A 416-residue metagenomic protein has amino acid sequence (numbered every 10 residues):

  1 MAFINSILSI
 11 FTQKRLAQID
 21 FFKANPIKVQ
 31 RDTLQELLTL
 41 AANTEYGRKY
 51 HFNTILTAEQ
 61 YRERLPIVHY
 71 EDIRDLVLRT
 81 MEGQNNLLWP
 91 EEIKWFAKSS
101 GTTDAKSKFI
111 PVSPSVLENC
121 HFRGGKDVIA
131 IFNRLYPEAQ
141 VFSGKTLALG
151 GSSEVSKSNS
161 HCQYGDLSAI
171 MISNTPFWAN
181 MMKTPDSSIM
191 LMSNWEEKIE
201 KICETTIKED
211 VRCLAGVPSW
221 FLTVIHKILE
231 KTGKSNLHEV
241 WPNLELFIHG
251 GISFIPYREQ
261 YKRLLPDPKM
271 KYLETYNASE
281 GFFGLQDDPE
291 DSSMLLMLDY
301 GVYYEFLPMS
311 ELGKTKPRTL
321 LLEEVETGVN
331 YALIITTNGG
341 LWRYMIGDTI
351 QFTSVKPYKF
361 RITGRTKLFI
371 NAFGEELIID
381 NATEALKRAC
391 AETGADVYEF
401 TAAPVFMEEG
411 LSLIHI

Functional and structural regions predicted by a protein language model:
M1-N53, Y61-V68, L76-G83, S168-I414: Active-site glycine/GP-rich loop and adjacent strand/helix microenvironment that borders small-molecule binding pockets
D32-F96, S107-P111, N119, D127-E138 (+1 more regions): Active-site diphosphate/adenylate-binding microenvironment
A97-T103: Conserved helicase ATPase motor motifs in RecA-like P-loop NTPase domains
S99, I414-I416: Conserved small/polar residues in nucleotide/adenosyl-binding loops
A105-I110, F369-A372: Short small-residue beta-strand/loop micro-motif enriched in glycine and branched aliphatics
P114: Catalytic binding pocket for nucleotide-activated donors in carbohydrate/polymer assembly enzymes
G124-I129, E290: Short, basic alpha-helical nucleic acid-contact segments in DNA-binding proteins and DNA transaction factors
I131-A179, I189: Conserved AMP-binding loop of ANL adenylate-forming enzymes
